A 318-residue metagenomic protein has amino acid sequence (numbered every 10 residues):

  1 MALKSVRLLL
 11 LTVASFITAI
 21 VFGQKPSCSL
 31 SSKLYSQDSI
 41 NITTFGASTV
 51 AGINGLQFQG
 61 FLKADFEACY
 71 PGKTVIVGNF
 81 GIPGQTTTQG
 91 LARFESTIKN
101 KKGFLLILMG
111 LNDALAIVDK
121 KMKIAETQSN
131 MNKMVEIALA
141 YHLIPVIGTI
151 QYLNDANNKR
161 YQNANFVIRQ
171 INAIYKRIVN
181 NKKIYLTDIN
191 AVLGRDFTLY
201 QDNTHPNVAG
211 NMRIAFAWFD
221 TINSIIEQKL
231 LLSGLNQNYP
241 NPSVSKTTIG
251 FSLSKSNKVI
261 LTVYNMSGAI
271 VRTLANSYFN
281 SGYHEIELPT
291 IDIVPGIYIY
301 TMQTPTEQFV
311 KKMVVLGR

Functional and structural regions predicted by a protein language model:
M1-F45, T49-G55, E67-T74, K99-K101 (+1 more regions): N-terminal secretory targeting modules
K25, F61-I76, Q85, Q89-N223: Alpha-helical cap/lid subdomain in secreted, periplasmic, or secretory-pathway luminal O-acyl-processing enzymes
N211, Y264-V271, Y298: Short, glycine-anchored, charge-dense loop/turn motifs used at functional sites
E227-Y239, S243-V263, E285-T290: Glycine-centered coil/turn sites that cap beta-strands in beta-rich domains
S256, Y283, P295-I297: Extracellular Ig-like/FN3 beta-sandwich strand-entry sites
R272-F279: Solvent-exposed serine/threonine-rich low-complexity stretches and specific carbohydrate-binding patches
E287, I291, P295-R318: C-terminal tail/sorting-segment detector
